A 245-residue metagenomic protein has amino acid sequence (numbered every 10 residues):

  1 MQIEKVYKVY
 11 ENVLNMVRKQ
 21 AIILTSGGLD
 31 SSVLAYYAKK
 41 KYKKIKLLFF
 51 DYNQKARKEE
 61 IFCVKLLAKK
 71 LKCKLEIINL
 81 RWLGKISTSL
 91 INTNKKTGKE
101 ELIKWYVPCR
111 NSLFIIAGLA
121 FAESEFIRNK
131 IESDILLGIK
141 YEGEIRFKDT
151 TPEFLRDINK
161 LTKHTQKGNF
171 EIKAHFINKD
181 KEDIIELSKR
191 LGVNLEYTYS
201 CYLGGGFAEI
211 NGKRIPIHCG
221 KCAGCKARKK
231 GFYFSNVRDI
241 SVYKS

Functional and structural regions predicted by a protein language model:
M1, K19, I215-I217: Intrinsically disordered, low-complexity regions enriched in polar/acidic and amide residues
I3-G192: ATP-dependent adenylation/nucleotidyltransferase module used to activate substrates
G28, C201, C219-C225: Short cysteine clusters
I86, L90-N94, C201, F232 (+1 more regions): Short clusters of hydrophobic/aromatic residues that line enzyme substrate/ligand-binding pockets
L187-S188, Y197-I215: Short, intrinsically disordered, charge-biased short linear motifs at domain edges
L195, H218-C219: A short, structural micro-pattern
F207-I217, A223-K244: Iron-sulfur (Fe-S) cluster-binding segments and ferredoxin-like electron-carrier domains, especially [2Fe-2S]
